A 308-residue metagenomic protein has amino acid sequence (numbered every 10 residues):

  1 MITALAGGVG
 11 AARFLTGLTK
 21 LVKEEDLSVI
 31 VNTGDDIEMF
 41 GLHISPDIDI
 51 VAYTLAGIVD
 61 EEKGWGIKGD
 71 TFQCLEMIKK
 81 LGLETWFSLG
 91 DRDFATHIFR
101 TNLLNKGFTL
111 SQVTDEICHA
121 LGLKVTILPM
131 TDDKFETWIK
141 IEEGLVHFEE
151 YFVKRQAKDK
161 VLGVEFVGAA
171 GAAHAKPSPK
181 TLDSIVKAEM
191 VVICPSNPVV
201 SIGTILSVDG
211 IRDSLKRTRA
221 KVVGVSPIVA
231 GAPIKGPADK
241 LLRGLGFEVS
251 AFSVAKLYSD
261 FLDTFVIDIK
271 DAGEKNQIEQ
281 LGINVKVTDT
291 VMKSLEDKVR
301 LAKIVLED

Functional and structural regions predicted by a protein language model:
M1-T3: Extreme N-terminal starter segment of soluble prokaryotic enzymes
K23-E25, R217-V222, I283: A short helix->loop->beta-strand "cap" motif at the edges of active sites that frequently abuts
S28-N32, A220-I228, T264-K270: Short internal beta-strands
N32-G168: Electropositive, gly/pro-rich neighborhoods at or near active sites that engage anionic ligands
G34-D35, T218-K235, T290-M292: Short, flexible loop segments at boundaries between secondary-structure elements
V161-I185: Active-site glycine-rich loop that binds ribose-phosphate moieties when present
I205-R212: Charged helix-capping and loop-helix junction motifs
K235-D308: C-terminal functional extensions of proteins
